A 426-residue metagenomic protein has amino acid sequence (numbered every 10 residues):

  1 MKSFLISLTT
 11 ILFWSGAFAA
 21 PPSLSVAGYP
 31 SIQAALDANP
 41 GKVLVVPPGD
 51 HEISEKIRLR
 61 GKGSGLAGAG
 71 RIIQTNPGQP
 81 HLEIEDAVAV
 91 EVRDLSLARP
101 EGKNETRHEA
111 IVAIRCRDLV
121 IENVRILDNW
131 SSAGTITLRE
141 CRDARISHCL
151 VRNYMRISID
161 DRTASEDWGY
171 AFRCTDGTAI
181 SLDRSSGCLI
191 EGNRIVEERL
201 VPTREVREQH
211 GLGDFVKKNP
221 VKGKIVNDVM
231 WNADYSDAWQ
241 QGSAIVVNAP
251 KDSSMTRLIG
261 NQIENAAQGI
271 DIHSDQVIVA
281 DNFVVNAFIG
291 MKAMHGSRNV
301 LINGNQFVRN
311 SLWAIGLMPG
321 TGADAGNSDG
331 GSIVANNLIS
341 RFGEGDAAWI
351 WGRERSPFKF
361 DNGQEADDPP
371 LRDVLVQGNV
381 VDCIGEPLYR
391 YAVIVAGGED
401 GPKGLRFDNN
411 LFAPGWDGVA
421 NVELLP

Functional and structural regions predicted by a protein language model:
I6-G16: Bacterial N-terminal signal peptides
G16-D37, D50: Right-handed parallel beta-helix/beta-solenoid
Q33, D37-A38, E52-G65, I73-L119 (+5 more regions): Extracellular beta-strand-rich solenoid/capping regions of secreted or surface-exposed proteins that bind or remodel
V45, E52, R58, A67 (+23 more regions): Extracellular beta-strand solenoid repeats
I53-I57, Q74-H81, P100-E109, W130-T137 (+11 more regions): Short glycine/acidic-rich loop motifs that flank beta-strands on beta-rich extracellular proteins
G61-K62, A87-V88, C116-D118, C141-D143 (+8 more regions): Short "repeat-start/strand-capping" segments in structured domains, especially the N-termini of parallel beta-helix
Y170, H210-Y235, R353-P426: Acidic, glycine- and Ser/Thr-rich low-complexity intrinsically disordered tracts in extracellular/secreted proteins
